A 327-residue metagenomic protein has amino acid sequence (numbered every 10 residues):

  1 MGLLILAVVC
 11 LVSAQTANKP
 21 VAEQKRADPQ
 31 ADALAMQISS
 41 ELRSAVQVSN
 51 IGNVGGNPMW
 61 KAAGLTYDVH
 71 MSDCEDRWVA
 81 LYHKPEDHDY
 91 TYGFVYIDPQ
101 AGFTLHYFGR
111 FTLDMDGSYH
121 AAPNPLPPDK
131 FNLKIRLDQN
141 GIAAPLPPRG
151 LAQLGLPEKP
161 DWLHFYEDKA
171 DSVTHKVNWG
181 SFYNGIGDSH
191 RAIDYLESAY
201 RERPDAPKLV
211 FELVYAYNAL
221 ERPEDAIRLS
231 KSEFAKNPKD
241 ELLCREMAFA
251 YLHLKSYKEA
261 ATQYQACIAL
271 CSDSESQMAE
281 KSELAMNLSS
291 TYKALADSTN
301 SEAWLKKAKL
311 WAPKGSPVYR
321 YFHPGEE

Functional and structural regions predicted by a protein language model:
W60-K176, I186, R191, Y195: Long, contiguous interaction/recruitment modules in multidomain scaffold/adaptor proteins
H175, K208-L209, L243, Q277 (+2 more regions): TPR alpha-solenoid repeat register
